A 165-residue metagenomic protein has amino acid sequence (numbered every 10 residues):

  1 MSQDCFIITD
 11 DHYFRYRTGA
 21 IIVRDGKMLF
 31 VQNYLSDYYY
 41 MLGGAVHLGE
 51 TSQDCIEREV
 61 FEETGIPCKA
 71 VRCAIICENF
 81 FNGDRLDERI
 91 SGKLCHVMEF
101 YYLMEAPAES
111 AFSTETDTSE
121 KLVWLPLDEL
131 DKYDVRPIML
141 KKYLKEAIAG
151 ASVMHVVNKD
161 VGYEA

Functional and structural regions predicted by a protein language model:
M1-G19, D25, S91-G92, E164: Acidic, metal-coordinating catalytic segment for phosphate/diphosphate chemistry, firing primarily on the Nudix
I22-R24, E105-A106: Residue-level signal for short segments within beta-strands and strand-turn junctions of well-structured beta-sheet
N33: Short loop/turn segments immediately following the C-termini of beta-strands
D37-Y38, E115-A165: Nudix hydrolase/Nudix homology domain
Y40-G44: A short gly/proline-enriched turn/hairpin at secondary-structure junctions
V46-K69, C77-I138: Unchanged
